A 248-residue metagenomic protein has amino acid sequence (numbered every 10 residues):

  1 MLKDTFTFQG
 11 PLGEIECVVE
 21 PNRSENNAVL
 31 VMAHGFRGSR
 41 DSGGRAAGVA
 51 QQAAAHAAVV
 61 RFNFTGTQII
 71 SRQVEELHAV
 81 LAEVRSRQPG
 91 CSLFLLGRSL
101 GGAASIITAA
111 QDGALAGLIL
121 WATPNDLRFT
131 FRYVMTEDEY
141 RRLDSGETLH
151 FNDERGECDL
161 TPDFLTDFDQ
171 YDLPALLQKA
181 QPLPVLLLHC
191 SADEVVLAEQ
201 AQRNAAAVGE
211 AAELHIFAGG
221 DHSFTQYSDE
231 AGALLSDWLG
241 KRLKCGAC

Functional and structural regions predicted by a protein language model:
M1-S24: N-terminal cap/lid segment of alpha/beta-hydrolase-fold proteins
L12-E14, R23-A55, V59-F64: Short, surface-exposed "cap/lid" segments of acyl-processing enzymes
I15, F94, A103, D112-F217 (+1 more regions): The alpha/beta-hydrolase serine catalytic core
F36, N63-T67, P124, G220: Short beta-to-alpha linker loops that shape the active-site pocket of alpha/beta-hydrolase fold enzymes
G43-A47, S71-V74, A198-Q202: Short, surface-exposed alpha-helical segments at coil->helix boundaries
A53, T108-A109: Aromatic pocket-lining residues of Rossmann-like dinucleotide-binding sites
V60-C91: Catalytic nucleophile-loop/oxyanion-hole region of alpha/beta-hydrolase and closely related hydrolase-like folds
G97-I107: Glycine-rich nucleophile elbow surrounding the catalytic serine of serine-hydrolase chemistry
